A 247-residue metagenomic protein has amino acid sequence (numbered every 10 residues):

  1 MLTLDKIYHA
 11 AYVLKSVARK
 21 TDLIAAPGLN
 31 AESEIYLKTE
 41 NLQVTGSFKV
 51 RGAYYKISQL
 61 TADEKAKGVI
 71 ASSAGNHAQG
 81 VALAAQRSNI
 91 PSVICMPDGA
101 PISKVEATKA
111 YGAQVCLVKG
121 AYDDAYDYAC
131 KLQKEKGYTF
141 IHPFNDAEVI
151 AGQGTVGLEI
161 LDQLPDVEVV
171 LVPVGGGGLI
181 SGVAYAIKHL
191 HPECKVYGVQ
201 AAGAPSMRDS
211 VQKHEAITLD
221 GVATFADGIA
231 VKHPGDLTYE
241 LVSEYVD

Functional and structural regions predicted by a protein language model:
M1-D247: PLP-dependent amino-acid enzyme catalytic core
